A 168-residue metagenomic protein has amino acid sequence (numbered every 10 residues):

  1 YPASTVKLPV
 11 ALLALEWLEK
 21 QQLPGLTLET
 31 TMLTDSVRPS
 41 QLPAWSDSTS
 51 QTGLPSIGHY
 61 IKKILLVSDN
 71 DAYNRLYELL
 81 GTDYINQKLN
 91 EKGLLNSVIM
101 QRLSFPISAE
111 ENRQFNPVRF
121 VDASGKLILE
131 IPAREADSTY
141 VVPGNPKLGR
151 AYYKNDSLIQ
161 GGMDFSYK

Functional and structural regions predicted by a protein language model:
Y1-F115: Active-site-adjacent loops and short helices of periplasmic peptidoglycan-processing enzymes
P2, V98-K168: Active-site-proximal helix/loop microenvironment of the serine DD-peptidase/beta-lactamase transpeptidase fold
